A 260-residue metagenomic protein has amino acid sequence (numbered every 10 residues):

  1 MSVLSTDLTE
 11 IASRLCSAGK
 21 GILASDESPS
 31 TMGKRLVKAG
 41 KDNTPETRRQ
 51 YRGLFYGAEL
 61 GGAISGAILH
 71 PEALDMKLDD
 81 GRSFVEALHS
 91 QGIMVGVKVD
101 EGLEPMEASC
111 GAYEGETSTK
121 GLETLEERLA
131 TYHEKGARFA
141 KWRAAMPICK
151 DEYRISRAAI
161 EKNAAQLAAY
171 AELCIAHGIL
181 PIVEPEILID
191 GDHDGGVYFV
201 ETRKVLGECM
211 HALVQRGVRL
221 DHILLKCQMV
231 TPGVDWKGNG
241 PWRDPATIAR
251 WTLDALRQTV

Functional and structural regions predicted by a protein language model:
M1-A137, I148, P241-W242, W251-Q258: Alpha/beta catalytic barrel-like cores
S28, E72, A144-P147, E186-L188 (+1 more regions): Short, ordered loop/turn segments at secondary-structure junctions
D42-N43, E116-T124, I155-N163, H193-V205 (+1 more regions): Alpha-helix N-cap and loop-to-helix initiation/capping positions
T44, W142, V183, L225: Conserved, mostly hydrophobic/aromatic
G102-M106, M146-E152, L188-D192, P232: Conserved radical SAM core fold
L122-F139, N163-I179, V205-R216, A249-Q258: Structured alpha-helical segments in the cores of large, soluble enzyme domains
R157-I182, E186, D190, G195-V200: Active-site acidic/histidine proton-transfer and metal-coordination neighborhood in alpha/beta enzyme cores
H193-V260: Active-site capping/gating regions of soluble enzymes
